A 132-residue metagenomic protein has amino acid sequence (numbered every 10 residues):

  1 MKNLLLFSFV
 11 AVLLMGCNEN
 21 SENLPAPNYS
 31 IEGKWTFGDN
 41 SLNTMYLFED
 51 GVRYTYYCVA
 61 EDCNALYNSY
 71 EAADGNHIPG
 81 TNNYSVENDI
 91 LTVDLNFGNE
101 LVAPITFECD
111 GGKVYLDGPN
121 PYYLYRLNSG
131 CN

Functional and structural regions predicted by a protein language model:
M1-L4: Positively charged n-region of N-terminal signal peptides that target proteins for export
L6-S8: Sec-dependent N-terminal signal peptides
A11, Y57, A103, L124-Y125: Processing junctions and N-termini across compartments
L13-G16: C-terminal motif of bacterial Sec signal peptides marking the signal peptidase cleavage site
S21-T36, G130-N132: N-terminal helix-cap/turn-to-beta initiation motif at the start of protein domains
E32-N64, V93-G98: Short, solvent-exposed loop/hinge segments that bridge or flank secondary-structure elements
C58-N120: Contiguous, well-ordered beta-strand patches that form the walls/edges of small beta-barrel/beta-sandwich domains
P121-N132: Short, low-complexity, Pro/Ser/Thr/Gly-rich segments in the mature regions of secreted, periplasmic
